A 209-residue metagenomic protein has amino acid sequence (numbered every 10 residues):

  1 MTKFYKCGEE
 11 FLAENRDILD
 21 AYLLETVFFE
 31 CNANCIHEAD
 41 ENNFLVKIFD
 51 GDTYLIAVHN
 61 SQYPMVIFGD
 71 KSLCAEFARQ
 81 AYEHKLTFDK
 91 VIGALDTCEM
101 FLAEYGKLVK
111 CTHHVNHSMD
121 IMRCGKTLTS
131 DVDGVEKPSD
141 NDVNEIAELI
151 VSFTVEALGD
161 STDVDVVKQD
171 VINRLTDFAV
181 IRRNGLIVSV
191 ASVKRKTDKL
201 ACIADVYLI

Functional and structural regions predicted by a protein language model:
M1-V27, C124-S161, A201-C202: Short amphipathic alpha-helix that is part of the acyltransferase structural core
K3, L23, E30-H84, K90 (+1 more regions): Conserved donor-binding loop and adjoining core beta-sheet/short helix segment in diverse acyl/aminoacyl transferases
D17, Y22-F29, D170-I181: GNAT-family acyltransferases
E25-N34, I92, L158-V166: A short, aromatic/hydrophobic, helix- or strand-capping loop or linear motif that either lines the entrance/gate
V58-Y63, V151-L158, D165-K199, A204: Acetyl-CoA-dependent GNAT
S61-V132: Acyl-donor-binding surface of acyltransferase catalytic domains
H113-I121, D160-Q169: Short, surface-exposed recognition loops or helix-turn segments adjacent to catalytic cores
